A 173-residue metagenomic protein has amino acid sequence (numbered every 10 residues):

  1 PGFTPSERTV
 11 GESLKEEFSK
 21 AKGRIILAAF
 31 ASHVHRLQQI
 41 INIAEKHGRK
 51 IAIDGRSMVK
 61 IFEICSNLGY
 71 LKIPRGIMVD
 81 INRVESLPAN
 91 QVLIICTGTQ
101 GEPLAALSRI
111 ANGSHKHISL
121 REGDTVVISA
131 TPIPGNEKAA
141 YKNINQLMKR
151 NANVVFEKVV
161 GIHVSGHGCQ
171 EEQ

Functional and structural regions predicted by a protein language model:
P1-Q173: Acidic/His-rich, metal-assisted hydrolase cores and their charged scaffolds
